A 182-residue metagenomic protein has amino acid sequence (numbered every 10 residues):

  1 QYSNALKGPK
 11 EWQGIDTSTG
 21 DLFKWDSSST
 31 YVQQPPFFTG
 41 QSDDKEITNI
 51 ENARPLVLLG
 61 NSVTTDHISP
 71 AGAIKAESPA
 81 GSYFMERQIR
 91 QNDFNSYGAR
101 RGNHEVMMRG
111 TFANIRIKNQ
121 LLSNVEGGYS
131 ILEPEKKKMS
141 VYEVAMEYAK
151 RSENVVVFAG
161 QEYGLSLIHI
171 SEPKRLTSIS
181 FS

Functional and structural regions predicted by a protein language model:
Q1-M146: Catalytic or ion-coupling anion/metal-binding cores of large enzyme and transporter domains
N52, R151-S152: Short loop/turn elements that form and flank the Walker-type P-loop nucleotide-binding site in RecA-like NTPase cores
S62, E162, R175: An acidic- and aromatic-residue-enriched active-site/binding cleft used to recognize and process polar
D66-I68, S166-L167, S171: Extended hydrophobic-aromatic, low-complexity segments
M146-Y148, V156: A glycine-rich beta-to-alpha transition motif near the start of alpha/beta enzyme domains, typified by
E153-G164: A short, small-residue-rich loop immediately preceding and capping a beta-strand
I168-S182: Residue-level detector of conserved catalytic or cofactor/ligand-binding positions in enzyme active sites
